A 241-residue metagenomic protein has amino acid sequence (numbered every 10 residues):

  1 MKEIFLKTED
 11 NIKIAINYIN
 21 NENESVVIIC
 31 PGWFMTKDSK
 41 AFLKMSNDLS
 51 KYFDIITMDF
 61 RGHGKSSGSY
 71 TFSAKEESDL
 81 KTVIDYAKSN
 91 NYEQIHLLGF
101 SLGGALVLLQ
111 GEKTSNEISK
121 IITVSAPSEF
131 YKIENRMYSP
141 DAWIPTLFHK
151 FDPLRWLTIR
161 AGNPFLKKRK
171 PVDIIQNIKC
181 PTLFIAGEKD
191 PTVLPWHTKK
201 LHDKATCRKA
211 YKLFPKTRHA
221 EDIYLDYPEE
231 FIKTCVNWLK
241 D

Functional and structural regions predicted by a protein language model:
M1-N21: N-terminal cap/lid segment of alpha/beta-hydrolase-fold proteins
W33-S46: The serine-hydrolase catalytic nucleophile loop
F42, C180, L194-D203: Short alpha-helix in the alpha/beta-hydrolase fold that links the catalytic acid
S46-S67: Conserved alpha/beta-hydrolase
H63-S89: Catalytic nucleophile-loop/oxyanion-hole region of alpha/beta-hydrolase and closely related hydrolase-like folds
K113-P164: Hydrolase active-site cap/lid region
I178, F184-A186, D190: Short beta-strand/loop motif that positions the catalytic acidic residue of the alpha/beta-hydrolase fold
T217-P228: Catalytic histidine-centered segment of alpha/beta-hydrolase-like enzymes
